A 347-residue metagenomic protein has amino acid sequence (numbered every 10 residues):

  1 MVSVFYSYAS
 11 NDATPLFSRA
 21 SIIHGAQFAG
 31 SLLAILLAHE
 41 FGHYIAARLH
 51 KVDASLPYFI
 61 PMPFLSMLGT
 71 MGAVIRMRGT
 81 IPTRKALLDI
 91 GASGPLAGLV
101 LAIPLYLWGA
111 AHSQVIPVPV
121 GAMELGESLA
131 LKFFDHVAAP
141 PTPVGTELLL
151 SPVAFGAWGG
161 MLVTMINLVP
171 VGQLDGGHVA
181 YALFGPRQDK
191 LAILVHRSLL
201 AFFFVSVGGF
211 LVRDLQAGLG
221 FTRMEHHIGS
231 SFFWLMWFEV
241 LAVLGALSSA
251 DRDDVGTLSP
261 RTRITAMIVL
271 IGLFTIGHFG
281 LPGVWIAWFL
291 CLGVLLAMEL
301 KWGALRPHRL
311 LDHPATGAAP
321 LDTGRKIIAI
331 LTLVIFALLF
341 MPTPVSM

Functional and structural regions predicted by a protein language model:
M1-M347: Hydrophobic transmembrane alpha-helices and their immediate loop junctions in multi-pass integral membrane proteins
